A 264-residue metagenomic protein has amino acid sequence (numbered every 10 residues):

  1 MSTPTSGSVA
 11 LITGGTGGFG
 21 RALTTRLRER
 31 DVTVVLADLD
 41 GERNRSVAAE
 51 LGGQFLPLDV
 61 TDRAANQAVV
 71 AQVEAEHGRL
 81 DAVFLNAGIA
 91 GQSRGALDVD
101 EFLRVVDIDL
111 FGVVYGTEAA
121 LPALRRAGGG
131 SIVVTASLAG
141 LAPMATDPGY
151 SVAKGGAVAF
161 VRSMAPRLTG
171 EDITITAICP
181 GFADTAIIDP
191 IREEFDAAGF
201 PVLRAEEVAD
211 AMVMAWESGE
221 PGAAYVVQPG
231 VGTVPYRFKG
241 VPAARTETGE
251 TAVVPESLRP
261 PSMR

Functional and structural regions predicted by a protein language model:
T16-G17: Conserved glycine-rich cofactor-binding loop
G41-E42, L58-A68, V99: The beta1-alpha1 cofactor-binding region of Rossmann-like NAD(H)/NADP(H)-dependent oxidoreductases
A68-A75, S93, D100-D107: Active-site Tyr-X3-Lys motif and surrounding loop/helix of classical short-chain dehydrogenase/reductase
I89-L103, T146-G149, D189: Conserved mid-core segment of classical short-chain dehydrogenase/reductases
T117, A153: Active-site helix of classical SDR
S137: Residue(s) in the substrate-gating loop at a strand-loop-helix junction that position the organic substrate next
A177, E193-F238: C-terminal helical subdomain
